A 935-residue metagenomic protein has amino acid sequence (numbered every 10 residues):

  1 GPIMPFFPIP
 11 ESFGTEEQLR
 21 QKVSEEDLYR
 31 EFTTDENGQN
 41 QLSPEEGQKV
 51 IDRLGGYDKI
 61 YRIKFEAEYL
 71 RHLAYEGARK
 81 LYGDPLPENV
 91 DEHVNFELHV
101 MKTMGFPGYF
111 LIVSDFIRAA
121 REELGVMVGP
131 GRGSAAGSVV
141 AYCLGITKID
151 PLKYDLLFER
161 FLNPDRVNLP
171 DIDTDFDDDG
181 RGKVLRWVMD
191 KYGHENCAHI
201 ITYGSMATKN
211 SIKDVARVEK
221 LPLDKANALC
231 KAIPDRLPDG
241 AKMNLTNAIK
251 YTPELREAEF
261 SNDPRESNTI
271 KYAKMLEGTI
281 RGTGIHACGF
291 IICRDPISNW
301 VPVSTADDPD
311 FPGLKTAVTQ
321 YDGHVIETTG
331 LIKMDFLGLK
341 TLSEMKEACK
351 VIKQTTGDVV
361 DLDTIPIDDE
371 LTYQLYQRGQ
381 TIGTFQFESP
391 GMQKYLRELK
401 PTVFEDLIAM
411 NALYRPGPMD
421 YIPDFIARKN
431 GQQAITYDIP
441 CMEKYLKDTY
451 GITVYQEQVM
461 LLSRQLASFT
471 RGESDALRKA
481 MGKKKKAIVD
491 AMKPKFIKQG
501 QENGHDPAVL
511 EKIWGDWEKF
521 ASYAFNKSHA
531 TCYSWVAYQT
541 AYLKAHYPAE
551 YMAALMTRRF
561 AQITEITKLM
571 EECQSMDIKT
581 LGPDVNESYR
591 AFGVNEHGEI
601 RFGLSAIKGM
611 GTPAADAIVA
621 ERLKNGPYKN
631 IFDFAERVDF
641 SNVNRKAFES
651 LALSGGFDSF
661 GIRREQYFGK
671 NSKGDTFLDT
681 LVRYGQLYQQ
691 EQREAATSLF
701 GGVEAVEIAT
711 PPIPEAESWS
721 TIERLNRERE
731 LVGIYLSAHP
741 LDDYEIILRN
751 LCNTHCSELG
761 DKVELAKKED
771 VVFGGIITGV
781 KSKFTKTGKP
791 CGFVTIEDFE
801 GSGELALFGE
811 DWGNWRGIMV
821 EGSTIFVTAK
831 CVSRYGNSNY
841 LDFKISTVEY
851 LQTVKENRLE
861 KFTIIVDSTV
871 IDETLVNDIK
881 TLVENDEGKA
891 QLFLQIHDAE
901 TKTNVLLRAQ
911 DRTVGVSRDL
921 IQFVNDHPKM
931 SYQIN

Functional and structural regions predicted by a protein language model:
G1-G702, C756, V763, K781: Alpha-helical scaffold/interaction cores of sigma-54-like transcription cofactors and many family A DNA polymerases
L699-N935: Primarily single-stranded nucleic-acid-binding OB-fold modules
